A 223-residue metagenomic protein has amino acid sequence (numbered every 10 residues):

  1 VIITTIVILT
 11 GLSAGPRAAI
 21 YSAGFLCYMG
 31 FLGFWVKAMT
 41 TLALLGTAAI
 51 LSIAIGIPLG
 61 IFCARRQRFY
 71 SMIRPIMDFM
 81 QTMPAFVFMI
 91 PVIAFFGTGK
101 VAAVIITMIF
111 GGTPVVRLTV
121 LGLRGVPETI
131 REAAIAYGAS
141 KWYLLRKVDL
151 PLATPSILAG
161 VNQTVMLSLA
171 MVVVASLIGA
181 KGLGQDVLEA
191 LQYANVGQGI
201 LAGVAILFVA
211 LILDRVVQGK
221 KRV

Functional and structural regions predicted by a protein language model:
V1-I2: Interfacial loop/helix-cap signal at membrane boundaries in integral membrane proteins
I6-G11, P16, S22-V36, A48-M77: Transmembrane-helix boundary motif in ABC transporter permease subunits
A14, L32-G33, C63-Q67, F96-T98 (+3 more regions): Short helix-capping/hinge motifs at transmembrane helix termini and TM-loop junctions
G24, I55-L59, F88, V115 (+2 more regions): Hydrophobic/aromatic residues in alpha-helical transmembrane segments
F25-M29, V36-L44, S71-Q81, P114 (+7 more regions): Short amphipathic alpha-helical coupling elements at transmembrane boundaries
L44-T47, L51-I57, I61-A64, R74-G111: Generic hydrophobic transmembrane alpha-helix motif, especially the helices
A49, I105-I109, P127, K141-A175 (+3 more regions): Transmembrane alpha-helices
M83, F95-F96, M108-G112, T119-L123 (+2 more regions): Hydrophobic/aromatic residues within the transmembrane alpha-helices of Major Facilitator Superfamily
